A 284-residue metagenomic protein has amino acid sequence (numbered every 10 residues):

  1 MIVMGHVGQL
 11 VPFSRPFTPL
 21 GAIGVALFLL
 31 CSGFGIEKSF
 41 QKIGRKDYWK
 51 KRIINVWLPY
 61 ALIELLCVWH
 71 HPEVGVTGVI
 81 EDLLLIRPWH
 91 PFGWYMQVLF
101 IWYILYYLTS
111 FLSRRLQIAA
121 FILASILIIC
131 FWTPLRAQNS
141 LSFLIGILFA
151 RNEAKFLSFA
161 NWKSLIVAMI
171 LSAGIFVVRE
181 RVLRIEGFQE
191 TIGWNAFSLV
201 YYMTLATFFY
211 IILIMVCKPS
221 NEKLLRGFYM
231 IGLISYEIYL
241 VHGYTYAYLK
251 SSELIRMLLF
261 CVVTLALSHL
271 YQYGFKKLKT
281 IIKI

Functional and structural regions predicted by a protein language model:
M1-S39, V56-E64, H269, Y273: Functionally critical transmembrane alpha-helices in membrane proteins and complexes, commonly lining
L20-C31, W57, P88, F92-I104 (+4 more regions): Membrane-embedded alpha-helical segments of multi-pass membrane proteins, especially the transmembrane helices
A22-L29, K38-P88, G93, Q97-V98 (+4 more regions): Transmembrane alpha-helical segments and their boundary/interface "anchor" motifs in multi-pass integral membrane
L30, F34-K38, W102-S110, S142-K155 (+5 more regions): Hydrophobic transmembrane alpha-helices
E81, W102-Y106, A119-I129, I238-Y246: Hydrophobic, membrane-inserted alpha-helices
I101-A124, A150-V167: Solvent-exposed interhelical
I128, T133, A137-F260: Alpha-helical transmembrane segments and terminal signal-anchor/GPI-anchor hydrophobic tails, characterized by long
E253, K276-I284: Membrane-proximal cytoplasmic C-terminal regulatory module of class A 7TM GPCRs
